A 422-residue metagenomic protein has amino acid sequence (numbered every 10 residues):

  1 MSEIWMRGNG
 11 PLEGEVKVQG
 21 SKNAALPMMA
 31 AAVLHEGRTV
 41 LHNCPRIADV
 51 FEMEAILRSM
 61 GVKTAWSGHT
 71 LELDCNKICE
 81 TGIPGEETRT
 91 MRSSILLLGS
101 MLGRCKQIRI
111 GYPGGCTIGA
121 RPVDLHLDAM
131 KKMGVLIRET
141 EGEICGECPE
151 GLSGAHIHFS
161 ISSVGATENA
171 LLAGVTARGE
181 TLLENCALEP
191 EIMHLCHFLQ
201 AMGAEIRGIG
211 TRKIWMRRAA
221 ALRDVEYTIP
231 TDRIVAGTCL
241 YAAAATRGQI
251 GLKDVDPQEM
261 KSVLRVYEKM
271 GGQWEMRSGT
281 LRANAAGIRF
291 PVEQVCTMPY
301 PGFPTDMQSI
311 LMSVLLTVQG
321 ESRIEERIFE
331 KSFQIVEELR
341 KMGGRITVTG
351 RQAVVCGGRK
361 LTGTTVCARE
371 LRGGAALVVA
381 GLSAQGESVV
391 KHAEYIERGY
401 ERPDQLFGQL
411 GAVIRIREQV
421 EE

Functional and structural regions predicted by a protein language model:
M1-E422: Short, structured segments at the rim of ligand-binding sites
